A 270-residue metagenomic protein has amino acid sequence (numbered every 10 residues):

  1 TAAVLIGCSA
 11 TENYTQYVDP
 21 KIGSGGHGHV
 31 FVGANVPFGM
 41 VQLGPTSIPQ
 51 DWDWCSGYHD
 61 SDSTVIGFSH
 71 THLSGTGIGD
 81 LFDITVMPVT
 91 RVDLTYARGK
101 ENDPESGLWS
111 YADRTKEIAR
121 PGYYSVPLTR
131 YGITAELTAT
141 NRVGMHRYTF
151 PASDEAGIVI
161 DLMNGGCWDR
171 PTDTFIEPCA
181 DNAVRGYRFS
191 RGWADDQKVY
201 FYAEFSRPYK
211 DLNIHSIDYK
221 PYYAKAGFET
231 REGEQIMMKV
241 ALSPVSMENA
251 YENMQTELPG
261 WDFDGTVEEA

Functional and structural regions predicted by a protein language model:
I6-G7: C-terminal motif of bacterial Sec signal peptides marking the signal peptidase cleavage site
A10-A270: Accessory carbohydrate-recognition regions in carbohydrate-active enzymes
